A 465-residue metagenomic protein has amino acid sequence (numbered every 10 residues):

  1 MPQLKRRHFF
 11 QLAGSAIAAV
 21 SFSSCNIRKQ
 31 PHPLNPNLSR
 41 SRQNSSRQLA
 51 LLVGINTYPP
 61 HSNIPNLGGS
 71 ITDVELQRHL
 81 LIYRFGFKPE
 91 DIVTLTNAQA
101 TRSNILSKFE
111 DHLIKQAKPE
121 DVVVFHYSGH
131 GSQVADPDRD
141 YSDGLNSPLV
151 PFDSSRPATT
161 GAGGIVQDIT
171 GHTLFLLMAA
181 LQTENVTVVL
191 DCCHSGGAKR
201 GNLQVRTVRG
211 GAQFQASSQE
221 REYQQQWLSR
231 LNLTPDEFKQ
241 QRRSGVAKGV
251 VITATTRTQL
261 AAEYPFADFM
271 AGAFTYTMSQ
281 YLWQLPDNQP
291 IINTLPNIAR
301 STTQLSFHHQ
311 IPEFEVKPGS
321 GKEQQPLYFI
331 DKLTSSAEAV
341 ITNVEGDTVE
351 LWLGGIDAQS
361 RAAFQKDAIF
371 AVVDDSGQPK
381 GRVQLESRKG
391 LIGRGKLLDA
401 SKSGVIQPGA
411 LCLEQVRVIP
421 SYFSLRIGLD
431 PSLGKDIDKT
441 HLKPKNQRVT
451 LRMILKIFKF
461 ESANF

Functional and structural regions predicted by a protein language model:
P2-S147, I356: Boundary/activation segment at the start of structured domains
R28, R40, R47, R102-S128 (+3 more regions): Caspase-like (clan CD) cysteine peptidase catalytic core
H32-Q43, A50, P235-G245, G249 (+2 more regions): Caspase-like cysteine protease fold
G54, T96, G163, Q167 (+2 more regions): Active-site-proximal C-terminal subdomain of hydrolase catalytic domains
S62-G68, T94-A98, T160-G164, E263-A267 (+1 more regions): Second-shell loop/turn segments in exported
I341-R361, K396-A400: A structural micro-motif recognizing beta-strand termini and the immediately following turn/loop segments
K380-R388: Short beta-strand-centered aromatic/proline hotspots
R388-K389, R394-F465: Long, folded non-catalytic interaction modules
